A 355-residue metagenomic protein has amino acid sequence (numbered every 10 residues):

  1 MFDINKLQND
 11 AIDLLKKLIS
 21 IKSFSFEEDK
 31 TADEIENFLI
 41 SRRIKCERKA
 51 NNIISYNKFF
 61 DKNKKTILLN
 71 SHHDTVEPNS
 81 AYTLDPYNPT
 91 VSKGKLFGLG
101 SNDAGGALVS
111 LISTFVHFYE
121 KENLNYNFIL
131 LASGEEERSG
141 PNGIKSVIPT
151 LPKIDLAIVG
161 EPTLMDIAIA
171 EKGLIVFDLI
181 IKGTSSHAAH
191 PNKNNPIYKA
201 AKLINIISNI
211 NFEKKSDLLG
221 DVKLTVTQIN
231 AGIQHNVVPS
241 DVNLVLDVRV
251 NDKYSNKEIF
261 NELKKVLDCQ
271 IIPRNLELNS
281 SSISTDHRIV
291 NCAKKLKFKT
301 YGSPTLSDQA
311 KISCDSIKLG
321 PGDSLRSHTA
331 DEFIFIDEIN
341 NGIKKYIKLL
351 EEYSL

Functional and structural regions predicted by a protein language model:
M1-P78, D241-V245, I259-E262, I336-I347: N-terminal helical capping/dimerization or prosegment-like subdomains of hydrolases acting on amide or phosphate bonds
K6, I169, D178-L355: Metal-dependent amide/peptide-bond hydrolase catalytic core, centered on the "pita-bread" metallohydrolase fold
K16, E36, V109-I112, V116 (+3 more regions): Predominant activation on well-ordered alpha-helical scaffold segments within soluble catalytic domains
I53, K95-L96, C269: Hydrophobic residues embedded in beta-strands of well-ordered beta-sheets
T66-I129: Active-site metal-coordination/substrate-binding segment of hydrolases, especially metallo-dependent peptidases
I67-L69, L131, L156-I158, I317-L319: Hydrophobic/aromatic beta-strand patches that form the interior of the parallel beta-sheet core in alpha/beta enzyme
H73, E136, P162, A188 (+1 more regions): Active-site metal-binding loops of divalent metal-dependent hydrolases
A104-V176, I180, S216: Acidic/histidine-rich catalytic neighborhood of metal-dependent amide-processing enzymes
